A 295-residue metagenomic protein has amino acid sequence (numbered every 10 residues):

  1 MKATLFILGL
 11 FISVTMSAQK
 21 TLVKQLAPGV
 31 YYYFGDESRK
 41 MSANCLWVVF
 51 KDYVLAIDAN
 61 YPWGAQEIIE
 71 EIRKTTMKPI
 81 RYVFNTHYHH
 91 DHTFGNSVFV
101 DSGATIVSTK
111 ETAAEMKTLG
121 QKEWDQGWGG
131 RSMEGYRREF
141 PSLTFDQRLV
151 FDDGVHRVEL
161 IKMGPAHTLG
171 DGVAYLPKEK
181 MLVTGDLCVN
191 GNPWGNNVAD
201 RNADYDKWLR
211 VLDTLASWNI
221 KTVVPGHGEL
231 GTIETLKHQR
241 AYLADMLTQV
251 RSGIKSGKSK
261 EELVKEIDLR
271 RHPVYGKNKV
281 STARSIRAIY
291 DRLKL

Functional and structural regions predicted by a protein language model:
M1-K20: Bacterial Sec-dependent N-terminal signal peptides
K20, K24-Q25, A114-M163, K178 (+2 more regions): Metallo-beta-lactamase
K24-E71, A174-T184: Conserved beta-strand hairpin/beta-sheet module of binuclear metal-dependent hydrolase folds, prominently
G29, V48, D58, I72 (+10 more regions): Divalent metal-coordination and catalytic microenvironments
Y33-M41, M116-D125, R131-M133, N192-D204: Acidic/histidine-rich helix-loop elements that form or flank divalent-metal/phosphate-binding sites at the catalytic
F50-Y53, W63-V107: Active-site metal-binding motif and surrounding structural segment of the metallo-beta-lactamase
Y53-V54, Y61-W63, V150, R157-D245 (+1 more regions): Metallo-beta-lactamase
S217-N219, L230-L295: Accessory terminal helices/loops
